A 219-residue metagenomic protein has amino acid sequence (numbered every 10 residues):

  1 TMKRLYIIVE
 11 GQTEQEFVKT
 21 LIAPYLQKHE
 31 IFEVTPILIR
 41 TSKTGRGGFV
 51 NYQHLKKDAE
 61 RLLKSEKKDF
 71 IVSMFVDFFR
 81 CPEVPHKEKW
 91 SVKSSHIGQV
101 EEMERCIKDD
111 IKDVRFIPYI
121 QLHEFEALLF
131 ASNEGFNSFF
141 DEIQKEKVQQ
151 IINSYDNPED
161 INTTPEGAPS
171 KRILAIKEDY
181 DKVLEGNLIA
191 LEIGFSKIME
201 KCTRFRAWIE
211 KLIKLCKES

Functional and structural regions predicted by a protein language model:
T1-M2, Q15-T41, K56-S219: C-terminal accessory helical subdomains adjacent to catalytic cores in phosphodiester- and nucleotide-handling enzymes
R4, I8, G45, R115: Short, flexible active-site loop motifs that bind/organize anionic cofactors or intermediates
I7-E16: Catalytic nucleophile-elbow at a beta strand-turn-alpha helix junction centered on a G-D-S/GDSL motif, marking
T41-H54: N-terminal beta-loop-helix "entrance" segment that forms/cooperates in small-molecule cofactor or anionic ligand
